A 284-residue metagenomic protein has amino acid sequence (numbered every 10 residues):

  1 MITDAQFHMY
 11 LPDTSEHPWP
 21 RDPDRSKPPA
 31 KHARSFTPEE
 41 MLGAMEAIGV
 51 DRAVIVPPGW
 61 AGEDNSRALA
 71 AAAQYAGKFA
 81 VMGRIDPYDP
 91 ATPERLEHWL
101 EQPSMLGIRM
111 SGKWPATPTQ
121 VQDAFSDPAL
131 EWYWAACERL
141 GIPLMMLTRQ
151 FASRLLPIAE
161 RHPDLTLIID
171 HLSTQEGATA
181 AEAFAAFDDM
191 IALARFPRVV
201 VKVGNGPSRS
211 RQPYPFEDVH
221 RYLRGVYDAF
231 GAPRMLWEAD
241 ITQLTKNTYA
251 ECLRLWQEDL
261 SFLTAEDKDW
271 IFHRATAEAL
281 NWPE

Functional and structural regions predicted by a protein language model:
M1-T3, T14-S15, P20-R52, R224-G225 (+2 more regions): Mid-to-C-terminal alpha-helical segments outside catalytic/metal-binding sites
I2-P12, I169-L172: Histidine-centered catalytic micro-motifs
Q6, M45, A68, W99 (+7 more regions): Conserved, mostly hydrophobic/aromatic
Y10-D13, W60-E63, Y88-A91, P115-T117 (+5 more regions): Active-site environment of divalent metal-dependent phosphoester hydrolases
R25-S35, V81-D89, T117-D123, T179 (+1 more regions): Active-site mouth loops of central-metabolism enzymes
R34-A44, D89-L100, A185-A186: Short, acidic/polar
D51-R52, A61-Q150, P157, V200-G206: Active-site gating/metal-coordination segments in enzymes
Q122-L236, E284: Catalytic pocket-lining loop regions of alpha/beta-barrel enzymes, especially the amidohydrolase/enolase/GH5 lineages
